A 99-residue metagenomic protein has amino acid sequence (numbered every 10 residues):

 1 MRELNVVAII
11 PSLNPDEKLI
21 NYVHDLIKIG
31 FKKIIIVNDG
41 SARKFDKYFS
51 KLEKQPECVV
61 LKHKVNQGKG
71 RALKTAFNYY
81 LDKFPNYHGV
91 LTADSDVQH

Functional and structural regions predicted by a protein language model:
L4-I10, D25-L26, K33-V37: Hydrophobic targeting segments
N14, D39-S41, Q67, A76: Conserved short acidic donor-positioning loop in nucleotide-sugar-dependent glycosyltransferases
N14-K28: Short, well-formed alpha-helical segments that are part of the catalytic scaffolds of diverse glycosyltransferases
F31-S41, L61-H63: Short beta-strand/loop segment that forms part of the nucleotide-sugar
N38-K47, V97: A conserved acidic beta->alpha catalytic loop
S50-K83: Conserved donor nucleotide-binding strand/loop of the catalytic core
Q67, S95-H99: Acidic metal-phosphate-binding loop of nucleotide-sugar-dependent transferases
N86-D96: Short beta-strand-to-loop acidic/aromatic patch adjacent to the donor-nucleotide binding site
